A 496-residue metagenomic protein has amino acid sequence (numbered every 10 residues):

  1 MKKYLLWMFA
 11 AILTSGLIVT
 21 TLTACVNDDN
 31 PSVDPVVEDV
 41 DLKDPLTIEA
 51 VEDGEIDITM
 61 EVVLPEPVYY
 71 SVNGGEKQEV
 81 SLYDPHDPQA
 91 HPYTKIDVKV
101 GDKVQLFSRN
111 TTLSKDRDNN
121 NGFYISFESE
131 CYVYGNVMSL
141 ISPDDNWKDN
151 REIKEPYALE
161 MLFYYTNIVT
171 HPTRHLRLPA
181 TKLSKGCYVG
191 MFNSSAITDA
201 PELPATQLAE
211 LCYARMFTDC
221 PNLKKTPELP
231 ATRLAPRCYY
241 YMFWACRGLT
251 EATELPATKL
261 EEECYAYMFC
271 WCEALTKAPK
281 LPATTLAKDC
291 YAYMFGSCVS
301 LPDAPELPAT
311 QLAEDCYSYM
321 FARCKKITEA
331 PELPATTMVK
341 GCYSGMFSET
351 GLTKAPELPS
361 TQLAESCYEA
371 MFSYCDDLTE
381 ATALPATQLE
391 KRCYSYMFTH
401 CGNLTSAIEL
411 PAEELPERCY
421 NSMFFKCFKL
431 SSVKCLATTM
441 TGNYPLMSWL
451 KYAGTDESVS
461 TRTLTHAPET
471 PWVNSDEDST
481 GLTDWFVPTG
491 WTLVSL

Functional and structural regions predicted by a protein language model:
M1-A11: Bacterial N-terminal signal peptides that target proteins for export
T20-A24: C-terminal motif of bacterial Sec signal peptides marking the signal peptidase cleavage site
V26-L496: Solvent-exposed loop and capping/linker segments of extracellular ligand-binding repeat ectodomains
